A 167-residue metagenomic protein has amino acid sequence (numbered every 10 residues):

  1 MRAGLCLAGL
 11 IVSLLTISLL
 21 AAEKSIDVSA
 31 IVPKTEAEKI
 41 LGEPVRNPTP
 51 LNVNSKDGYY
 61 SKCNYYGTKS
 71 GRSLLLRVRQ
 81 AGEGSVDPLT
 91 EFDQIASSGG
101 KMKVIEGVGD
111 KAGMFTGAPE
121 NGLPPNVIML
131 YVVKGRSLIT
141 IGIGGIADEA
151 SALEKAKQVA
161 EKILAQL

Functional and structural regions predicted by a protein language model:
M1-G4: N-terminal secretory signal peptides that target proteins for export/translocation
C6-I17: Bacterial N-terminal signal peptides
L15, L20-A21, V53: Intrinsically disordered and other compositionally biased segments
A22-K24, S29-A30, K34, E38 (+2 more regions): A short, solvent-exposed beta-edge/loop patch
K39-N126: Short, solvent-exposed recognition patches
